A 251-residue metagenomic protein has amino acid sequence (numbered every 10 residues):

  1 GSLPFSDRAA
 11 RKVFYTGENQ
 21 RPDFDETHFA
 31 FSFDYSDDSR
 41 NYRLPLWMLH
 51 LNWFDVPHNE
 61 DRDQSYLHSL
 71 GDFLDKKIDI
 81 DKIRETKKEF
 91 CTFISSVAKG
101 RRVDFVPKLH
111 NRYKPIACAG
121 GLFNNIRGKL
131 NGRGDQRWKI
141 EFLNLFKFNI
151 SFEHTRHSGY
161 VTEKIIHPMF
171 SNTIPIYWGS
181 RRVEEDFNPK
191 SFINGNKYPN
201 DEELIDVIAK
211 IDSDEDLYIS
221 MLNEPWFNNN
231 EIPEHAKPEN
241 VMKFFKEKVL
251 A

Functional and structural regions predicted by a protein language model:
G1-R8, V13, F24-C118, L122-H154 (+1 more regions): Pol beta-like nucleotidyltransferase catalytic core
